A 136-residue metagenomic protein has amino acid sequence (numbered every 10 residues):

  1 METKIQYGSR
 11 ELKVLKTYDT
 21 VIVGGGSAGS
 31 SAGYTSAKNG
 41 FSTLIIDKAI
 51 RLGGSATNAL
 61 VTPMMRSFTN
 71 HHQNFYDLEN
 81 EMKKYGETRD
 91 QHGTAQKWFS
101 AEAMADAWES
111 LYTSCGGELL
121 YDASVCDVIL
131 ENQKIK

Functional and structural regions predicted by a protein language model:
M1-E2, S9, T17, T35 (+2 more regions): Conserved N-terminal/central alpha/beta ligand/cofactor-binding core
G24-S27: Glycine-rich Rossmann-fold phosphate-binding loop(s) that bind the pyrophosphate of adenine dinucleotide cofactors
G29-A32: Short glycine/serine/threonine-rich phosphate/pyrophosphate-binding segments that cradle anionic phosphate groups
